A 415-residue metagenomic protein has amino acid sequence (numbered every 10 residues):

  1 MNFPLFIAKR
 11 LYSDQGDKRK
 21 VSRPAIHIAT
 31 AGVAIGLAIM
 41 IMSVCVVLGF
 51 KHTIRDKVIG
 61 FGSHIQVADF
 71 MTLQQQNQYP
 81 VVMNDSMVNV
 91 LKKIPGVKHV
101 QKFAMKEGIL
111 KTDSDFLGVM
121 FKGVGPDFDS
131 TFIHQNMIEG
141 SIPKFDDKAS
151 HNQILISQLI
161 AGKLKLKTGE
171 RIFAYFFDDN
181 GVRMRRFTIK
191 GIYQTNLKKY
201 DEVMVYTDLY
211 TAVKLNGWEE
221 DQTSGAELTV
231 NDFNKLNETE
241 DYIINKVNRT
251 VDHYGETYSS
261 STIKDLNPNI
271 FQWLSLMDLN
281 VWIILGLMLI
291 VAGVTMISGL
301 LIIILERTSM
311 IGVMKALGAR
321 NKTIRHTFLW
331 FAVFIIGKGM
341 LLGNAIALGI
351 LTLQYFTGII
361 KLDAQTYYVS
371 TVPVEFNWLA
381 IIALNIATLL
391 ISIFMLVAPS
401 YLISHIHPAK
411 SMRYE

Functional and structural regions predicted by a protein language model:
M1-L37: N-terminal Sec/SRP start-transfer signal
G16-H27, T239-Y242, K246-G293, I303-L305: Peri-transmembrane interface segments
I41-G49, D278-A316, I324-T327, P399-S400: A hydrophobic alpha-helix feature that marks transmembrane segments and, especially, their cytosolic C-terminal ends
K51-N84: Membrane-interface junction motifs in transport/secretion proteins
D85-D221: A structural signal for hydrophobic secondary-structure junctions, strongest on transmembrane helix-loop-helix units
L301-I303, M310-Q354: Transmembrane alpha-helical interface segments in multi-pass membrane proteins
K338-L384, V397-H405: Short helix-loop junctions at transmembrane helix boundaries
Y401-E415: Short cytosolic juxtamembrane segments of multi-pass membrane proteins
